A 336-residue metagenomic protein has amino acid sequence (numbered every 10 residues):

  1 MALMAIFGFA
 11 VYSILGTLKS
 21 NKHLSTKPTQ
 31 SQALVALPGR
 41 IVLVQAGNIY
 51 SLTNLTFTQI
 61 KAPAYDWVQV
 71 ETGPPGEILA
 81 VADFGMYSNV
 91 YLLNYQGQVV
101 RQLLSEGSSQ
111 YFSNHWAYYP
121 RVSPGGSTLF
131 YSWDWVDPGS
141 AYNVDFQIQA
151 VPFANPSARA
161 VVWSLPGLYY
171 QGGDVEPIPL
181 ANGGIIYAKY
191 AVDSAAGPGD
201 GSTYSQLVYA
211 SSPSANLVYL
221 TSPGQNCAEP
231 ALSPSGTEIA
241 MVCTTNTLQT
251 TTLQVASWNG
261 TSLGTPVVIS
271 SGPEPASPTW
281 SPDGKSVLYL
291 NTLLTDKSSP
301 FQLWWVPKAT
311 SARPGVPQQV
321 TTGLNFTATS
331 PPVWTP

Functional and structural regions predicted by a protein language model:
M1-P336: Sequence signature of WD/YWTD-type beta-propeller architectures
